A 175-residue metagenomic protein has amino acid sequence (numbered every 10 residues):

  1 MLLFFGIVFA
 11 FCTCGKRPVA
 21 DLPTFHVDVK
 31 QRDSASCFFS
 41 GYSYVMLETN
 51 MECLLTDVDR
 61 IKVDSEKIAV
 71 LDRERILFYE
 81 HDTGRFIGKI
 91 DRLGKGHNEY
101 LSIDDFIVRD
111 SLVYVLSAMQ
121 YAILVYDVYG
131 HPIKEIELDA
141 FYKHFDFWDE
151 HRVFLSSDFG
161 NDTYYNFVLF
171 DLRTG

Functional and structural regions predicted by a protein language model:
A10-T13: C-terminal motif of bacterial Sec signal peptides marking the signal peptidase cleavage site
R17-Y44: Blade/loop signatures of beta-propeller domains
P23-H26, K67-D72, S111-S117, H151-D162: Short beta-strand elements that form the blades of beta-propeller/WD-repeat-like and other beta-sheet-rich scaffold
S43-E74: Beta-strand-rich domains and repeat architectures in extracellular enzymes and scaffolds, especially beta-propellers
E48-E52, R85-S111, S117-A118, I136-D139: Blade-loop segments of beta-propeller domains
T56-R60, E99-D105, A140-E150: Repeated scaffold domains used in trafficking and secretory/extracellular systems, primarily beta-propellers
H81-T83, D127-H131, D171-G175: Short loop/turn segments that connect beta-strands within beta-propeller blades
A118-N166: Asp-box/WD-like beta-propeller blade repeats and closely related beta-sheet repeat scaffolds
